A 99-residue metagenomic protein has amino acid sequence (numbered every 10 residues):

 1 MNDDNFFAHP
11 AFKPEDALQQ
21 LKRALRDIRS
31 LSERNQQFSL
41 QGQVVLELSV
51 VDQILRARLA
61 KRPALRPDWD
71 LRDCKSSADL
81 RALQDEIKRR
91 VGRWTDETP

Functional and structural regions predicted by a protein language model:
M1-P99: Charge-dense, helix-prone N-terminal extensions
